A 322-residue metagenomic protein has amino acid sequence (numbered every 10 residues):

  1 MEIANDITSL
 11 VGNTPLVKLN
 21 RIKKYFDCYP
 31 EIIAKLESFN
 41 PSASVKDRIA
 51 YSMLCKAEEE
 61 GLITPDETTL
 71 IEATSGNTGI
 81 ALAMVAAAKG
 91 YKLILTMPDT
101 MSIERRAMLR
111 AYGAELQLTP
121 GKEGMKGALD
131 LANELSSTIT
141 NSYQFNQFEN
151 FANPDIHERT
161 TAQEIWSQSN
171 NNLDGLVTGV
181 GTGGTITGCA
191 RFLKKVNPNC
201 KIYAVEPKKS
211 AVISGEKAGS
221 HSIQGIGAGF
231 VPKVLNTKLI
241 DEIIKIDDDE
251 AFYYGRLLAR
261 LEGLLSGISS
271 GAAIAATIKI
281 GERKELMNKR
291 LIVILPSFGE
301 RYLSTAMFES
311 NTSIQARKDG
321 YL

Functional and structural regions predicted by a protein language model:
M1-L322: PLP-dependent amino-acid enzyme catalytic core
